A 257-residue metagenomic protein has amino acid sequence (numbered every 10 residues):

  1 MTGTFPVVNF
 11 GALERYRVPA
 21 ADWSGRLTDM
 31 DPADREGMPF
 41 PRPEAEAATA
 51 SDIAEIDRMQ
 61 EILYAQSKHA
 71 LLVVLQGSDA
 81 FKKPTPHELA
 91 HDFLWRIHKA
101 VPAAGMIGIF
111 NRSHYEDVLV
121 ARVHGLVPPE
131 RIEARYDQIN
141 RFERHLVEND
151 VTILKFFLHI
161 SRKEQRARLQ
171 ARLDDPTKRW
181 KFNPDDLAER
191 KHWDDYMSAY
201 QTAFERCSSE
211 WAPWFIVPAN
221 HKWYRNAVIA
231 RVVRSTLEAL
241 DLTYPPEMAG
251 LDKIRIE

Functional and structural regions predicted by a protein language model:
M1-E55, K68: Charged, amphipathic alpha-helical linker segments immediately N-terminal to NTP-binding catalytic cores
G37-A48, T85-D137: Conserved nucleotide-sensing/catalytic segment adjacent to the nucleotide-binding pocket in NTP-handling enzymes
D57-A65: Pre-Walker A adenine-sensing motif
Y64-Q66, P86-H87, K99-A103, H145-V151 (+1 more regions): Conserved catalytic network of the ASCE P-loop NTPase/AAA+ motor domain
S67-L72, A104-G105, A212-P213: Pre-Walker A (Motif I) flank of P-loop NTPase domains
V73-K83: Glycine-rich phosphate-binding P-loop
V120-Q138, L146-S198, P246-D252, I256: A glycine- and Lys/Arg-enriched "phosphate-lid" helix/loop adjacent to the NTP-binding pocket of small-molecule kinases
S198-Q201, E205-E257: NTP-dependent small-molecule kinase module
